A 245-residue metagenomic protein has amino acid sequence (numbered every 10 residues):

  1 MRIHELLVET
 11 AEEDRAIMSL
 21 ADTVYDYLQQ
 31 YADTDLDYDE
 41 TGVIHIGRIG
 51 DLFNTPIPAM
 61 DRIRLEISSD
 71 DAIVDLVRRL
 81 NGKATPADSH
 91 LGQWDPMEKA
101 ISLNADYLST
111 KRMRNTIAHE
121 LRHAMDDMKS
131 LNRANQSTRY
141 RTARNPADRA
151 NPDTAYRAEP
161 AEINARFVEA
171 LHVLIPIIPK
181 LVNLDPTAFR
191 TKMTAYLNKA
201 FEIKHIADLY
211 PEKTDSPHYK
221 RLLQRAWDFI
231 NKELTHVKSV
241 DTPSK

Functional and structural regions predicted by a protein language model:
M1-T10: Short acidic, low-complexity intrinsically disordered linear motifs used for protein-protein interactions
D14-I101, T110: Auxiliary, metal-adjacent structural segments of Zn-dependent hydrolase domains
A16-D35, D39-E40, R48, L52 (+4 more regions): Membrane-proximal envelope and lipid/glycan-remodeling enzymes
I101-I117: Short pre-active-site segment immediately N-terminal to the catalytic Zn-binding motif
K111, N115, D127-A158: Post-HEXXH active-site segment of zinc metalloproteases
N115-M128, A165: Active-site recognition of the HExxH zinc-binding catalytic motif
A124-N132, L171-I177: Active-site catalytic microenvironments for nucleophilic, acid-base chemistry
A147-K245: Long, well-structured alpha-helical subdomains associated with metal-dependent extracellular/ecto-lumenal hydrolases
